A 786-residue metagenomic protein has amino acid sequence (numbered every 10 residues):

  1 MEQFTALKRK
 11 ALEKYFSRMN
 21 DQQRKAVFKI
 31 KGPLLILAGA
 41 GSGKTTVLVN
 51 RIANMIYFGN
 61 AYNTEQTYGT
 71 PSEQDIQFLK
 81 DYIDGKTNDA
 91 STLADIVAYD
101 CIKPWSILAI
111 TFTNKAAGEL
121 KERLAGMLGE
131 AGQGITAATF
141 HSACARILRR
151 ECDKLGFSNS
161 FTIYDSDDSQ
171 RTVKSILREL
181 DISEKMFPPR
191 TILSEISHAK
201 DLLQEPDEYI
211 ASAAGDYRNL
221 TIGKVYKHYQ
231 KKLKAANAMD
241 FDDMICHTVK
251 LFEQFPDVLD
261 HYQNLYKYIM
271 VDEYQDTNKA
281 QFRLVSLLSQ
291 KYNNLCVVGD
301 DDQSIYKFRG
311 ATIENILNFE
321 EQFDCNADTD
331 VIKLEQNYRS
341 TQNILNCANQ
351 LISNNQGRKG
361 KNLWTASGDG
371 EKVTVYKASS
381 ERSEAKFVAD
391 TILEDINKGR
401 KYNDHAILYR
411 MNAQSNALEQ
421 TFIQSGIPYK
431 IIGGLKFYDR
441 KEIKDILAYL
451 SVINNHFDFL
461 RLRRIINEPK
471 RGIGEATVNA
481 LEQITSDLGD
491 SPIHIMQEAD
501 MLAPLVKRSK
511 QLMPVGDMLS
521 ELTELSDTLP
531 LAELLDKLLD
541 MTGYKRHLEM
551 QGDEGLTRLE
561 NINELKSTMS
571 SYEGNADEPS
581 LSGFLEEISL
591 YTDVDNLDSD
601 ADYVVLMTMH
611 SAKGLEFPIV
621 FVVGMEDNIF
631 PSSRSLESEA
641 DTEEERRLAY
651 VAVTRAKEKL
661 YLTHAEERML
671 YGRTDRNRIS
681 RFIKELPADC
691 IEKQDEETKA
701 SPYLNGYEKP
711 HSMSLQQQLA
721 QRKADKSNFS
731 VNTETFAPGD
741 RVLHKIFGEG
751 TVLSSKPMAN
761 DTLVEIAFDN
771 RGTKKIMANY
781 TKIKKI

Functional and structural regions predicted by a protein language model:
M1-N159, I163, D260, E314 (+1 more regions): P-loop NTPase Walker
E2-R18, L37, A53-T64, Q77-V97 (+2 more regions): Conserved RecA-like helicase ATPase core segment that couples NTP binding/hydrolysis to strand translocation
S17-M19, K25-V27, G32-A40, T46 (+11 more regions): Inter-lobe coupling/hinge region of RecA-like P-loop helicase motors
A26, I30, A131-I135, C152-D243 (+3 more regions): ATP-hydrolysis module of ASCE/P-loop NTPase motor domains, specifically the Walker B Asp-Glu catalytic pair
N50, D75-T92, F140-C144, L220-Y268 (+3 more regions): Conserved helicase/translocase P-loop NTPase motor core
P104-T113, A137, D272, V298 (+4 more regions): Conserved RecA-like ASCE P-loop NTPase motor core of nucleic-acid helicases/translocases
S212-G215, K401, S415, E419-T421 (+4 more regions): Conserved helicase C-terminal RecA-like lobe
E549, G624-K775, Y780-K785: C-terminal accessory regions
